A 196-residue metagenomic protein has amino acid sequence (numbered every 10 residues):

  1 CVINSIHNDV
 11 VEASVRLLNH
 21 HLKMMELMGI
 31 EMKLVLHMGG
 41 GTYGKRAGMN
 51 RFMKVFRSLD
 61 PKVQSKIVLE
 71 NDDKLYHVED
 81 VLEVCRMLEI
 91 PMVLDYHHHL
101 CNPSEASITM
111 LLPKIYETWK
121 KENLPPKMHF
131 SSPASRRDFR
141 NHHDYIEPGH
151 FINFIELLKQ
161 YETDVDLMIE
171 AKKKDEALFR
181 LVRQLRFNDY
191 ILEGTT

Functional and structural regions predicted by a protein language model:
C1-V2, H37-G41, E70-K74, H97-C101 (+2 more regions): Active-site beta-loop-alpha junctions enriched in small/polar residues
V2-P91: Active-site acidic/histidine proton-transfer and metal-coordination neighborhood in alpha/beta enzyme cores
H7, H20-H21, H37, H77 (+4 more regions): Histidine (H) residue identity feature
I67, D95, L167: Conserved, mostly hydrophobic/aromatic
I90, C101-T196: Histidine-acidic metal/acid-base catalytic patches
